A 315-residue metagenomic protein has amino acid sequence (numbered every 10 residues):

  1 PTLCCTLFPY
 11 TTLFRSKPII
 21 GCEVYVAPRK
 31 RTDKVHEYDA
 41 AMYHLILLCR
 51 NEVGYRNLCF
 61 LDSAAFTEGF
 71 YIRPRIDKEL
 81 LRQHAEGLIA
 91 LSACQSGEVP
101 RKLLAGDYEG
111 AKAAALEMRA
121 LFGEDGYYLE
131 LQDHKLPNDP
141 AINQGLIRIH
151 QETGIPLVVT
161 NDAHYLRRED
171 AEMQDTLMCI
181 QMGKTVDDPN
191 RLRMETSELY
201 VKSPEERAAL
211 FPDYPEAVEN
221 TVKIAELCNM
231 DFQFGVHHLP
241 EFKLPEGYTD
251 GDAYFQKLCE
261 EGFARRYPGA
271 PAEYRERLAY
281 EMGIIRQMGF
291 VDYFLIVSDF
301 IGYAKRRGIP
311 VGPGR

Functional and structural regions predicted by a protein language model:
P1-L3: Short, well-ordered junction/capping motifs at the entry into regular secondary structure
L7, T11-R315: Phosphodiester-processing cores and adjacent nucleic acid-binding clamps
